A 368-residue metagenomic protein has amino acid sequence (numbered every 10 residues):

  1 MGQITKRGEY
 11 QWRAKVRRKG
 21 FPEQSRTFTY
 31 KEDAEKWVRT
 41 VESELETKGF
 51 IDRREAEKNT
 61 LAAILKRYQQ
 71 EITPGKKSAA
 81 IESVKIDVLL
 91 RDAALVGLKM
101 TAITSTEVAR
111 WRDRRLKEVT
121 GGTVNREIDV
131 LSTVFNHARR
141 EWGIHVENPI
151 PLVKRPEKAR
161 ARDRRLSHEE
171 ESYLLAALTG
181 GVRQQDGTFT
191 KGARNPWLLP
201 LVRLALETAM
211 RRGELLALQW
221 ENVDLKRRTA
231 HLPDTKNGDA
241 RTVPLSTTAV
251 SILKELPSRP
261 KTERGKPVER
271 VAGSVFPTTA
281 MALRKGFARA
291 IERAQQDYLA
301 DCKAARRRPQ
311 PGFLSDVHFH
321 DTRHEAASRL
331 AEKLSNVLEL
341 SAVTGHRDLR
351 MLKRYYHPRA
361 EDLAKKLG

Functional and structural regions predicted by a protein language model:
M1-T29: Short, Arg/Lys-rich segments that mark the N-terminal edge of DNA/RNA- and chromatin-recognition modules
Y10, G121-E127, R140, I144-R212 (+5 more regions): Basic, Lys/Arg- and aromatic-enriched nucleic-acid-binding interface segment
Q24-T27, D163, T229, A240-P244: Well-ordered beta-strand positions in beta-sheet-rich domains
T29-L45: A short, charged, amphipathic alpha-helix used as a generic interaction element across diverse proteins
S43-T47, A62-T120, V134-R140, R293: Basic/aromatic-enriched alpha-helical hairpins
L98, A176-L199, T208, V243 (+5 more regions): Short, basic (Lys/Arg/His-rich) helix/loop patches that form interaction surfaces in the mid-to-C-terminal regions
R165, H231-G238, V250, M281-A282 (+2 more regions): Catalytic-site neighborhood detector that most strongly recognizes the C-terminal catalytic loop/helix of tyrosine
